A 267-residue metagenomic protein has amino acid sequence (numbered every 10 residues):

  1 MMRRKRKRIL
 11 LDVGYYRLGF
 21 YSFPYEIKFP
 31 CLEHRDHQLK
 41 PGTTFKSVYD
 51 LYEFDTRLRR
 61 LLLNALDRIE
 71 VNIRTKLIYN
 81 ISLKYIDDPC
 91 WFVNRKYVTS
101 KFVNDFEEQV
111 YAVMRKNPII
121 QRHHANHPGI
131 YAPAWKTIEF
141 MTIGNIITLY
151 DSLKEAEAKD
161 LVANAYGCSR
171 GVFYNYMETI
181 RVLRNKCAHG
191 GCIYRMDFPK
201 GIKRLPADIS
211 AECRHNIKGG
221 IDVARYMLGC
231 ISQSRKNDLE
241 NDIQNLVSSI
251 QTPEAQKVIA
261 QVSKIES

Functional and structural regions predicted by a protein language model:
M1-V182, Y194-S267: Extended intrinsically disordered or low-complexity regions, especially N/C-terminal cytosolic tails and loops, rather
G190: Acidic/aromatic/glycine-rich contiguous surface patches that form carbohydrate-binding/processing clefts and analogous
